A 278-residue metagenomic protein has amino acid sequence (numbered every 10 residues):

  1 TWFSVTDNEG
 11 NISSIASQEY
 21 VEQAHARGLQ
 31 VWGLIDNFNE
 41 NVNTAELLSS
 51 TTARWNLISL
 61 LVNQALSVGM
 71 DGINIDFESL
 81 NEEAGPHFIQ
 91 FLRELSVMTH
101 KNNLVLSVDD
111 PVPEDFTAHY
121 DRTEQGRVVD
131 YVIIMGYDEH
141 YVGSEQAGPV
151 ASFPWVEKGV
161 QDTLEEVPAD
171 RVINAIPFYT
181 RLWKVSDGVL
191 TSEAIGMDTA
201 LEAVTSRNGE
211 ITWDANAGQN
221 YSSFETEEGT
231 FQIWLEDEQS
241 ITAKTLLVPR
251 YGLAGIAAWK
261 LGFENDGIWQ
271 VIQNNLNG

Functional and structural regions predicted by a protein language model:
T1, V31-I35, I73-I75, L106-V108 (+4 more regions): Hydrophobic faces of well-ordered beta-strands that scaffold small-molecule active sites in alpha/beta enzyme cores
T1-N8, L61-I73, A243-I256: Catalytic domains of carbohydrate-active enzymes, especially glycoside hydrolases
T1-W55, S59-L61: Glycan-recognition patch characteristic of GH18 chitinases/ENGases and related GlcNAc/peptidoglycan-binding proteins
D7-A16, S59, E82-V204: Substrate-binding surface in catalytic domains of secreted glycosidases
S13, E19, A26-G28, E83-P86 (+4 more regions): Short acidic, glycine/proline-enriched helix-loop-strand junctions
S49-L66, E114-R122, E236-P249: Short, acidic/polar
F178-L246, L276-G278: Glycan-binding loop/region signatures in secreted carbohydrate-active enzymes
I241-G278: Acidic/aromatic/glycine-rich contiguous surface patches that form carbohydrate-binding/processing clefts and analogous
